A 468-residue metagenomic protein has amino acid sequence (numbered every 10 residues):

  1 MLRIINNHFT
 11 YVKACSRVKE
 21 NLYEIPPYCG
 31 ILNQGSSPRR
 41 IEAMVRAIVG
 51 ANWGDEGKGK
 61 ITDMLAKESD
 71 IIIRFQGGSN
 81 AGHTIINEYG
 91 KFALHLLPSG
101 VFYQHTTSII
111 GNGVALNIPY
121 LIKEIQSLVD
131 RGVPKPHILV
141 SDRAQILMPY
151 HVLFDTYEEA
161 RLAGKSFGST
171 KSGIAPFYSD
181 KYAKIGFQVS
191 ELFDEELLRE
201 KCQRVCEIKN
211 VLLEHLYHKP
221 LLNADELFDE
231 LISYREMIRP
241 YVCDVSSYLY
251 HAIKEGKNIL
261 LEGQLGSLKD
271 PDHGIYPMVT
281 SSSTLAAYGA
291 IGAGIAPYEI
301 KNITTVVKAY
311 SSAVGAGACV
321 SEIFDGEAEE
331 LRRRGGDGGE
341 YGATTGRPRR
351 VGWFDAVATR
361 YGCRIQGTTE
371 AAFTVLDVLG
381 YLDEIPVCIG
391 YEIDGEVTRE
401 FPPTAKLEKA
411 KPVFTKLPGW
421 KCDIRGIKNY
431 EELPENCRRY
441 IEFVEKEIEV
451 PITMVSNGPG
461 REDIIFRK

Functional and structural regions predicted by a protein language model:
I4-N6: Intrinsic low-complexity, disordered N-terminal segments enriched in polar/charged/small residues
S16, S36-S37: Serine residues within intrinsically disordered or low-complexity segments
R40-K468: Non-transmembrane, aqueous-exposed alpha-helical and coiled segments at domain scale
